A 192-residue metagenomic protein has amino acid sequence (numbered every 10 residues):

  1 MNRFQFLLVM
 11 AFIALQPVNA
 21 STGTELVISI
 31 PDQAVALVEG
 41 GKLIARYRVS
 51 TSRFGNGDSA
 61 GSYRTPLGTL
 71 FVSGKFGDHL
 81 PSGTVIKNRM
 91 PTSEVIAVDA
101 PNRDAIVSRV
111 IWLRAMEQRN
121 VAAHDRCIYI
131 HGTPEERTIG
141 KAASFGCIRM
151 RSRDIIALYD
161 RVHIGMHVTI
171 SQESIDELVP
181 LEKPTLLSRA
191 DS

Functional and structural regions predicted by a protein language model:
Q5-L15: Bacterial N-terminal signal peptides
Q16-E25, G41, E94-V98, H163: Generic structural signal for short, solvent-exposed loop/turn connectors between secondary structure elements
N19-A60, L67, H79, T169-S192: Intrinsically disordered, low-complexity, Pro/Ser/Thr/Asn/Gly/Ala-rich spacer/linker segments adjacent to signal
S59-Y63, L80-S192: Exported/periplasmic cell-wall-interacting domains
